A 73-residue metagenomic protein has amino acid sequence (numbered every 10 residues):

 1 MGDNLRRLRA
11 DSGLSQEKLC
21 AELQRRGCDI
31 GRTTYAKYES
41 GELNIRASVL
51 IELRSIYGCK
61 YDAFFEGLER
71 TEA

Functional and structural regions predicted by a protein language model:
M1-S12, A21: A short, Lys/Arg-rich alpha-helix, primarily the initiator
N4, T34-K37, A63: Residue-level recognition of specific faces of alpha-helices
L5, Q16, R32, A47-L50: Helix-turn-helix DNA-binding elements, focusing on the entry/boundary residues of the two helices that contact DNA
L8, E22, Y38, G67: Residues in the recognition helix of alpha-helical DNA-binding motifs
G13-K37: Short alpha-helical DNA-recognition segment
R46-A63: DNA major-groove recognition helix of helix-turn-helix/homeodomain DNA-binding modules
A63-A73: Short amphipathic recognition helices of helix-turn-helix/homeodomain-type DNA-binding modules
